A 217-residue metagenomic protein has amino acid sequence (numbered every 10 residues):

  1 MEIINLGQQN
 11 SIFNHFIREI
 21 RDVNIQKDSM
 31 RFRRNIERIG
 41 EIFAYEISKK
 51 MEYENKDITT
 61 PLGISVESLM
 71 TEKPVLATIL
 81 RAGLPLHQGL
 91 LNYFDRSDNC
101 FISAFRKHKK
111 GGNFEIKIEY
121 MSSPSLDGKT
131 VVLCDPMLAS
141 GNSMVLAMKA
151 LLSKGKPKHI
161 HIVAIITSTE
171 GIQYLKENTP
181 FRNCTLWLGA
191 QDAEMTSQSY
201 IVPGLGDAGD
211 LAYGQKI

Functional and structural regions predicted by a protein language model:
M1-I217: PRPP-associated nucleotide enzymes
